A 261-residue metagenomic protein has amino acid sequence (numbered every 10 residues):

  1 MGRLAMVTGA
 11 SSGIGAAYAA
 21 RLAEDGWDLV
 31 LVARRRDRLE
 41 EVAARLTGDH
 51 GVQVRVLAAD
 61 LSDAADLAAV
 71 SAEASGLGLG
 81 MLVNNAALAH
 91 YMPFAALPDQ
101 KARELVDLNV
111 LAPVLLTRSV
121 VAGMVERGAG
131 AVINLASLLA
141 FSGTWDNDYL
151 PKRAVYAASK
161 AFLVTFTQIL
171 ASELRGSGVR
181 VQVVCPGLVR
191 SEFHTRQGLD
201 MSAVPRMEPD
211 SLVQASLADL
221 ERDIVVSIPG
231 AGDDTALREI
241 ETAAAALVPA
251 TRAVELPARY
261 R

Functional and structural regions predicted by a protein language model:
S11-S12: Conserved glycine-rich cofactor-binding loop
G26-E41: Conserved glycine-rich Rossmann-like NAD(P)H-binding loop of the short-chain dehydrogenase/reductase
N85-Y91: Conserved NAD(P)H cofactor-binding loop of Rossmann-fold oxidoreductase domains
P93-A95, K101-V106: Substrate-binding pocket helix/loop in short-chain dehydrogenase/reductase
T117, S159: Active-site helix of classical SDR
S137: Residue(s) in the substrate-gating loop at a strand-loop-helix junction that position the organic substrate next
V183, L199-R238: C-terminal helical subdomain
